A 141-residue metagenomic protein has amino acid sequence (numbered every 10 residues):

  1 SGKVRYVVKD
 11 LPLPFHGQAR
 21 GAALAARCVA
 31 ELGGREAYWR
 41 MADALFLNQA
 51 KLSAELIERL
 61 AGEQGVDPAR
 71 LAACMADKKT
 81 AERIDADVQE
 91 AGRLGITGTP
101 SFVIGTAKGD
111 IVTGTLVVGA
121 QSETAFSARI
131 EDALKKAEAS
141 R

Functional and structural regions predicted by a protein language model:
S1-G62, D132, K136-A137, R141: Structural alpha/beta surface segment adjacent to cysteine/selenocysteine redox centers across thiol/disulfide enzymes
E58-R141: C-terminal cap of thioredoxin/glutaredoxin-like
